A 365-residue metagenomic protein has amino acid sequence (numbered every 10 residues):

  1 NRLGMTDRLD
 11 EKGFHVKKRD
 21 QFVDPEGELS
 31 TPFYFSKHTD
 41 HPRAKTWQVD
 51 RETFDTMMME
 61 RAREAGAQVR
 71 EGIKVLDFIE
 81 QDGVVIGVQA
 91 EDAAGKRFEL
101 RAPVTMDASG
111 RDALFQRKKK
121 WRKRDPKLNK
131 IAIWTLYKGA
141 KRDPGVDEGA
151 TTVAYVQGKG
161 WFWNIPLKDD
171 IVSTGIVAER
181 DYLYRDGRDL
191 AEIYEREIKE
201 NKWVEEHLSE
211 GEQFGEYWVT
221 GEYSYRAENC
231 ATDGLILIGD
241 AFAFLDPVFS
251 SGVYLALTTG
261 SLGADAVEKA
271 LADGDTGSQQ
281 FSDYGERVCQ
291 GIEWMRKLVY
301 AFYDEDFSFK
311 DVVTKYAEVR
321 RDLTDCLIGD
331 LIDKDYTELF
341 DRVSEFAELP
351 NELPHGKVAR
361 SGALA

Functional and structural regions predicted by a protein language model:
N1-G27: N-terminal FAD cofactor-binding segment of flavoenzymes
K12-G13, Y182-A266, A272, T276-D283: FAD/FMN-dependent oxidoreductases across multiple families
L29-V49, G87, V177-D181: Helix-loop-beta segment of a Rossmann-like dinucleotide-binding subdomain
T39-R61, L183-D189: Short beta-strand to alpha-helix junction loop
H41-R43, T174, F244-P247: Short small-residue beta-strand/loop micro-motif enriched in glycine and branched aliphatics
W47, V104, W134, W161-N164 (+4 more regions): Tryptophan-centric aromatic hotspots in well-structured domains and transmembrane helices
E60-E210: Predominantly flavin-linked oxidoreductase catalytic cores and closely associated redox partners
E268-A365: C-terminal helical "tail/cap" subdomain of flavin- and related membrane-associated enzymes
